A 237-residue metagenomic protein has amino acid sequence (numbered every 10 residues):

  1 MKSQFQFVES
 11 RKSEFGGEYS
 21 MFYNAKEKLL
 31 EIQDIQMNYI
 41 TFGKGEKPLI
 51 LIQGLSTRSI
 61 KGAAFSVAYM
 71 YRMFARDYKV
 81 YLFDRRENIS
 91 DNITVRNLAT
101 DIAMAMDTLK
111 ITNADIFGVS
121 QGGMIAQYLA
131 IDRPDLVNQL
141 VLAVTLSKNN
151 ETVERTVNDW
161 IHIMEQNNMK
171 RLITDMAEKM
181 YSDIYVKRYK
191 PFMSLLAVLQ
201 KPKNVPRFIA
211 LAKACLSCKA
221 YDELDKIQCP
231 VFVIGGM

Functional and structural regions predicted by a protein language model:
M1-S20: N-terminal amphipathic/basic-hydrophobic helices that include classical n-h-c signal peptides and signal-anchor
L29-I89: Conserved HGGG/HGGXW glycine-rich cap/lid loop of the alpha/beta-hydrolase fold
N97-A114: Conserved acidic catalytic loop of the alpha/beta-hydrolase fold
I116-G118, A143: Short beta-strand immediately N-terminal to the catalytic nucleophile in serine-hydrolase-like folds
G118-G122, A126: Gly/Ala-rich beta-loop-alpha elbow adjacent to hydrolase catalytic centers
Q127, I131, N138-N167: Flexible "cap/lid" loop of the alpha/beta hydrolase fold
E151-E154, K170-D225: Conserved alpha/beta-hydrolase catalytic His-Asp/Glu region
I227, V233-G235: Short beta-strand/loop motif that positions the catalytic acidic residue of the alpha/beta-hydrolase fold
